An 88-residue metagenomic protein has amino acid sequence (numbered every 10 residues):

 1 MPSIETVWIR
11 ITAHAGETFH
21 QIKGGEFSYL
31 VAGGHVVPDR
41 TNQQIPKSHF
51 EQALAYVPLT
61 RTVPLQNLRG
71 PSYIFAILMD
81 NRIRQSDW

Functional and structural regions predicted by a protein language model:
M1-W88: Intrinsically disordered, charged low-complexity linkers and terminal tails that flank or connect structured domains
